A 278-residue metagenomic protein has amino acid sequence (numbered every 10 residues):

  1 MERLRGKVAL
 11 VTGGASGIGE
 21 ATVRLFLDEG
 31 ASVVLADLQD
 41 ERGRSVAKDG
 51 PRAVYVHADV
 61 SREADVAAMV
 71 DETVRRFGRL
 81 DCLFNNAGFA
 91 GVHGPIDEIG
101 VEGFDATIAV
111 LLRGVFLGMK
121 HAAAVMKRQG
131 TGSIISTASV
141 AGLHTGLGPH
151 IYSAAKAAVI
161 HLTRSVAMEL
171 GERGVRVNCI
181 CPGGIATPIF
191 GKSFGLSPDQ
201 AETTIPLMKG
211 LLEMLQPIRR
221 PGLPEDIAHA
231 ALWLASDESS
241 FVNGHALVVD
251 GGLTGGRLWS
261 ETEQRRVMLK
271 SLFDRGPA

Functional and structural regions predicted by a protein language model:
R3-V33: Canonical Rossmann dinucleotide-binding motif of NAD(H)/NADP(H)-dependent dehydrogenases/reductases, specifically
A90-H93, N243-A278: Short C-terminal tail/terminal secondary-structure segment of NAD(P)H-dependent dehydrogenase/reductase domains
G94-I96, G100-I108, L212: Substrate-binding pocket helix/loop in short-chain dehydrogenase/reductase
M119, A155, T163: Active-site helix of classical SDR
A124, M168-E172, S240: Alpha-helical segment proximal to the catalytic Tyr-Lys
S139: Residue(s) in the substrate-gating loop at a strand-loop-helix junction that position the organic substrate next
C179, T187, E202-E238, V242 (+2 more regions): C-terminal helical subdomain
